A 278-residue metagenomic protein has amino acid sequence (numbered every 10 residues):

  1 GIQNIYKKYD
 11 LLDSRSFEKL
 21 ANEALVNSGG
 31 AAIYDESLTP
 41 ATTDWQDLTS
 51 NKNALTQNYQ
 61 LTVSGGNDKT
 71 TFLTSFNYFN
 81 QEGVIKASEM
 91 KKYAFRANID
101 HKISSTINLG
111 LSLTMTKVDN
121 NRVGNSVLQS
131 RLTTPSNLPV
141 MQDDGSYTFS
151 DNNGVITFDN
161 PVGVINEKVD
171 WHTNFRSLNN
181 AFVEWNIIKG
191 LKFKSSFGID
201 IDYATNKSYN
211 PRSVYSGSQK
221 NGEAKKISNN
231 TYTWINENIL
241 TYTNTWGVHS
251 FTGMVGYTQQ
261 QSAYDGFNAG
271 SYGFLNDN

Functional and structural regions predicted by a protein language model:
G1-D44, G83-M90, A94-L178, K194-N278: Surface-exposed loop/interface segments of Gram-negative outer-membrane beta-barrel transport/assembly proteins
L25-S28, T49-A54, V63-N67: Outer-membrane beta-barrel initiation region
Y34, Y59-T62: N-terminal periplasmic accessory domains that precede and gate Gram-negative outer-membrane beta-barrel machines
T56, N67-D68, S104, N186-I188 (+1 more regions): Outer-membrane beta-barrel channels and translocator barrels
F79-Q81: Ligand-site clamp/hinge motif
L191: An active-site-proximal structural segment forming one wall of the substrate-binding cleft that immediately precedes
